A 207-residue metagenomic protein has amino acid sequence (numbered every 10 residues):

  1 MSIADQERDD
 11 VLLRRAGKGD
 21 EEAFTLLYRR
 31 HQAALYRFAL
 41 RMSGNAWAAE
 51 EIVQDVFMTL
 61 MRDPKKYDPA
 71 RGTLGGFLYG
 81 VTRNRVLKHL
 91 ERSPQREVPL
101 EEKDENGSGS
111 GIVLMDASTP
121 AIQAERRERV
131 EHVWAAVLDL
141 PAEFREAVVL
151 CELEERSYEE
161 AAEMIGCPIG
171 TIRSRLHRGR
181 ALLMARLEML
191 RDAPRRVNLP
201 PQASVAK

Functional and structural regions predicted by a protein language model:
M1-I3, R15-L26, Y36-D55, E160: Short, charged helix-capping/linker segments at alpha-helix termini
D5-Q6, R96-R126, S157, V197-A206: Internal acidic/polar
G17-K18, R41-G44, D55-T73, R92-P94: Sigma70-family region 2
Y28-A46, D63, Y79, V137 (+1 more regions): Amphipathic, Lys/Arg- and hydrophobic-enriched alpha-helical face
H31, R175-R178, L182: Residues within the DNA-recognition helix of helix-turn-helix
R37, E51-M58, G72-N84: Structural recognition of an alpha-helix C-terminal capping motif at a helix-to-coil junction
R62-P69, G80-E101, R126, R178 (+1 more regions): Arg/Lys-rich amphipathic alpha helix in sigma70-family domain 2
W134-T171, A185: Helix-turn-helix DNA-binding module
